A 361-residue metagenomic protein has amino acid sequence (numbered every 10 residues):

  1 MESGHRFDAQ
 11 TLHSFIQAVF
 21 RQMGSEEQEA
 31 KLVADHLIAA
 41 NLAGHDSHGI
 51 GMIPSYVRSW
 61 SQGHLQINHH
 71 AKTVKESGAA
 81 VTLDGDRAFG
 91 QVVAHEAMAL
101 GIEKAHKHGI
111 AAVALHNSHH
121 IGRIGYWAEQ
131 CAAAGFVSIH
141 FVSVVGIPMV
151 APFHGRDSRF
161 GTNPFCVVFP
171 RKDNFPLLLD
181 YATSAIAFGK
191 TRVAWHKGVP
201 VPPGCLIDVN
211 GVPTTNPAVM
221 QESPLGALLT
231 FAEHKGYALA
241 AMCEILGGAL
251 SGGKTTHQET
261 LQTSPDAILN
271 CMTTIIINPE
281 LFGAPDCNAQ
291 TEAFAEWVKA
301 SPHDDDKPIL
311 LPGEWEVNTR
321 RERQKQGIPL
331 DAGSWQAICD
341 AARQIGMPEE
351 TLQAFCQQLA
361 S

Functional and structural regions predicted by a protein language model:
S3-F7, L12-F15, Q22, L250 (+1 more regions): Catalytic-core signal marking the mid-to-C-terminal active-site face
H5-T11, S25-G51, L65-E76, D266-L269 (+1 more regions): N-terminal glycine-rich anion-binding loops that anchor highly charged ligand groups
H48-I102: Active-site cofactor/substrate anionic-group-binding motifs, chiefly glycine- and Lys/Arg-rich phosphate-binding loops
A80-K172: A generic, well-ordered mixed alpha/beta core segment in the N-terminal half of proteins
P148-M220: Phosphate/diphosphate-binding glycine-rich loops and adjacent basic-rich segments that engage nucleotide
D157-F160, V167, A182, A238-N270: N-terminal nucleophile
H196-Q258: Secondary-shell segments that build the walls of catalytic and ion/ligand-binding clefts
